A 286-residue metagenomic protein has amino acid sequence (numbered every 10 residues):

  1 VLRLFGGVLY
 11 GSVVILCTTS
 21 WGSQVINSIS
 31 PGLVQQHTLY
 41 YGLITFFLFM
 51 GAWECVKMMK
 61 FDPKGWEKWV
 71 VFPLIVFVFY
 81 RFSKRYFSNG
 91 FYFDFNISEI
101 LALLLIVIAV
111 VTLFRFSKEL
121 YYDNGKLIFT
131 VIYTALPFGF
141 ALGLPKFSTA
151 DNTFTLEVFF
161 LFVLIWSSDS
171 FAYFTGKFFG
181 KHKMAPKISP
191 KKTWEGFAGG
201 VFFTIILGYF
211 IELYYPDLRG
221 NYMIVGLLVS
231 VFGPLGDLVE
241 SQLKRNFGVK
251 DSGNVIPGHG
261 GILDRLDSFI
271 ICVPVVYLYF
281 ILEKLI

Functional and structural regions predicted by a protein language model:
V1-L227: Membrane-embedded alpha-helical bundles of polytopic integral membrane proteins
W69, Y133, G253, I270-I271: Hydrophobic alpha-helical transmembrane segments of integral membrane proteins, especially lipid-exposed positions
T204-I205, R265, C272, I281: Hydrophobic transmembrane alpha-helices of multi-pass small-molecule transporters
L243-K244, F269-V275: C-terminal transmembrane helix pair
N246-S268: Interfacial loop-to-transmembrane junctions
L278-I286: Juxtamembrane boundary at the C-terminal end of a transmembrane helix
